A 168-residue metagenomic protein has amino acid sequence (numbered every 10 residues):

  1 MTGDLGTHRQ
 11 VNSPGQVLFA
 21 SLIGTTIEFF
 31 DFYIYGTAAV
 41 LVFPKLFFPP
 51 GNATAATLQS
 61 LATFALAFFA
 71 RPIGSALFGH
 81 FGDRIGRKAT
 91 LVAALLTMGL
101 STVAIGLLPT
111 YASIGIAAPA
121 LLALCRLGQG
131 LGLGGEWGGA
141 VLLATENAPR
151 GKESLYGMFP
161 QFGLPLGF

Functional and structural regions predicted by a protein language model:
A39-I73: Extracellular/periplasmic helix-loop-helix junction of adjacent transmembrane segments in MFS-like secondary
P49, L96-G115: C-terminal ends and interior cores of transmembrane alpha-helices in multi-pass membrane transporters/permeases
L61-H80, A94-S101, L166: Central cavity-lining transmembrane alpha-helices of secondary-active solute carriers, predominantly the Major
L108, I114-G134: Hydrophobic core of transmembrane alpha-helices in multi-pass small-molecule transporters, especially MFS/SLC-type
G135-A148: Intracellular juxtamembrane helix-capping segments at the cytosolic ends of symmetry-related transmembrane helices
S154-F168: Glycine-rich segments within core transmembrane alpha-helices of 12-TM secondary carriers
